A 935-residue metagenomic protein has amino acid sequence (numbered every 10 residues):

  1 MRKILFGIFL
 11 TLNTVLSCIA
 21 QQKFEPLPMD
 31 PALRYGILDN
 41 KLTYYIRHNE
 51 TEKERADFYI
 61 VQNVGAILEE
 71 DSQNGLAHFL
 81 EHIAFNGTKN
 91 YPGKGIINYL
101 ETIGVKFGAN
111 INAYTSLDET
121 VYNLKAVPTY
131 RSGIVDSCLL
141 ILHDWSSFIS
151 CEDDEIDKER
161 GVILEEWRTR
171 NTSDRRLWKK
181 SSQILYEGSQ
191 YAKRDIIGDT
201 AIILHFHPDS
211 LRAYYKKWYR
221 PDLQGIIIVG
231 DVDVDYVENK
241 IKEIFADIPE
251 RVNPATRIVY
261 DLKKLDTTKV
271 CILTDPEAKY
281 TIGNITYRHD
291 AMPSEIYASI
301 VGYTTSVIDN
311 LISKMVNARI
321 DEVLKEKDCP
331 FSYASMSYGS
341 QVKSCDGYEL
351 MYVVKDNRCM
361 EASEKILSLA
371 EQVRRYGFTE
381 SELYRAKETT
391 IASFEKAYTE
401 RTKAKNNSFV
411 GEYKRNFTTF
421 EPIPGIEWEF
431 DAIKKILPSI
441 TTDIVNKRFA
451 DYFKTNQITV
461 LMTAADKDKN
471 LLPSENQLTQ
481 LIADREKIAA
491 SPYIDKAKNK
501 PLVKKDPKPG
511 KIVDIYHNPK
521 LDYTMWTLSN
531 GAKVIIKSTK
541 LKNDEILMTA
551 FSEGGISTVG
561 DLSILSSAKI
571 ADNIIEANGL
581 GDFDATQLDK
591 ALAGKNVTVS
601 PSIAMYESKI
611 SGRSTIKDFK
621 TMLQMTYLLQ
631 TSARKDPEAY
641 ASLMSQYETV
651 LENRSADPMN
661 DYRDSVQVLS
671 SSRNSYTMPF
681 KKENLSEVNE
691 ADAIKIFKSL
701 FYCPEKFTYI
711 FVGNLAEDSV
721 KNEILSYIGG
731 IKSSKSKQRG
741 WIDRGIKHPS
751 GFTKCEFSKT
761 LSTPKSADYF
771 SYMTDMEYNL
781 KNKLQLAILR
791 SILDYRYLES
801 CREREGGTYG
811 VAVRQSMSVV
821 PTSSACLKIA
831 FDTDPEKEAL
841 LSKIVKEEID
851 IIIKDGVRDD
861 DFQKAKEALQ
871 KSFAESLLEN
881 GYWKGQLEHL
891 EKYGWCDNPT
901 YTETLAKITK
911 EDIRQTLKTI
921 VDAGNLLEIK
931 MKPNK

Functional and structural regions predicted by a protein language model:
M1-Q22: Bacterial Sec-dependent N-terminal signal peptides
C18-I46, D233-A298, G302-V307, S313-N317 (+11 more regions): Proteolytic maturation boundary segments
Y45-R47, E52-E69, L76-A77, K94-D144 (+14 more regions): M16 family metallopeptidases and their MPP-like homologs
H78, N310, A568-K569, A787: Proteins synthesized as precursors that undergo proteolytic processing into mature forms
E81-F85, E576: Active-site-flanking alpha-helical
Y99, F148-I156, T169, I440-R448 (+2 more regions): Peptidyl-prolyl cis-trans isomerase
E155, R160-L223, I227-V229, V234-I241 (+2 more regions): Hydrophobic, small-residue-rich alpha-helical packing segments that form membrane-like cores
H205-K242, T677-P679, L685-S726: Internal metal/ion-chelating core segments
